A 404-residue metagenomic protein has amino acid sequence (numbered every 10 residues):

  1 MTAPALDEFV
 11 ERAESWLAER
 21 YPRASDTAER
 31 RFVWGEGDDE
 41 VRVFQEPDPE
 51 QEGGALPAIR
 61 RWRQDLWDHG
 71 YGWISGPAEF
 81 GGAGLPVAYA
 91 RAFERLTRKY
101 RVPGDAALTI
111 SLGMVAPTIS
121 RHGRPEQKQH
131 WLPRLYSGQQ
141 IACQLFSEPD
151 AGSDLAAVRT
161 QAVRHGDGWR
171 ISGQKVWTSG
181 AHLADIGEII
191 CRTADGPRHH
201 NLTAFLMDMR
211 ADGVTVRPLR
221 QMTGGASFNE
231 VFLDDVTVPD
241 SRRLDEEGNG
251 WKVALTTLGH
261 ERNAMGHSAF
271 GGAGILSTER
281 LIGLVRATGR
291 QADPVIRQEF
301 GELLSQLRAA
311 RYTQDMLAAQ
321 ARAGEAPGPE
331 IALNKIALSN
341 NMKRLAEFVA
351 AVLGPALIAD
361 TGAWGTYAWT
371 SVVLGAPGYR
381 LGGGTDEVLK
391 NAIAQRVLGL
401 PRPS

Functional and structural regions predicted by a protein language model:
M1-A107, Q127-H130, R134, T361 (+1 more regions): Amphipathic, small/basic residue-rich leader segments at the start of a protein or domain
E29, R286, R290, P294-R297 (+1 more regions): C-terminal helix-coil-helix/basic helical segment that borders enzyme active sites and/or dimer interfaces and provides
A92, M114, V253-E261, M265 (+1 more regions): Glycine-rich phosphate/cofactor-binding loops in nucleotide/flavin-utilizing enzymes
A107-E126, G152: N-terminal glycine-rich flavin-associated loop
G138-F146: A short, Trp-centered hydrophobic/proline-enriched beta-strand micro-motif
T160-V163: A structural signal for short hydrophobic beta-strand segments in well-ordered beta-sheet cores
S172-R217: A short core secondary-structure module
V214-R311, Y379: Glycine-rich beta->alpha junctions and the first turn(s) of the following alpha-helix
